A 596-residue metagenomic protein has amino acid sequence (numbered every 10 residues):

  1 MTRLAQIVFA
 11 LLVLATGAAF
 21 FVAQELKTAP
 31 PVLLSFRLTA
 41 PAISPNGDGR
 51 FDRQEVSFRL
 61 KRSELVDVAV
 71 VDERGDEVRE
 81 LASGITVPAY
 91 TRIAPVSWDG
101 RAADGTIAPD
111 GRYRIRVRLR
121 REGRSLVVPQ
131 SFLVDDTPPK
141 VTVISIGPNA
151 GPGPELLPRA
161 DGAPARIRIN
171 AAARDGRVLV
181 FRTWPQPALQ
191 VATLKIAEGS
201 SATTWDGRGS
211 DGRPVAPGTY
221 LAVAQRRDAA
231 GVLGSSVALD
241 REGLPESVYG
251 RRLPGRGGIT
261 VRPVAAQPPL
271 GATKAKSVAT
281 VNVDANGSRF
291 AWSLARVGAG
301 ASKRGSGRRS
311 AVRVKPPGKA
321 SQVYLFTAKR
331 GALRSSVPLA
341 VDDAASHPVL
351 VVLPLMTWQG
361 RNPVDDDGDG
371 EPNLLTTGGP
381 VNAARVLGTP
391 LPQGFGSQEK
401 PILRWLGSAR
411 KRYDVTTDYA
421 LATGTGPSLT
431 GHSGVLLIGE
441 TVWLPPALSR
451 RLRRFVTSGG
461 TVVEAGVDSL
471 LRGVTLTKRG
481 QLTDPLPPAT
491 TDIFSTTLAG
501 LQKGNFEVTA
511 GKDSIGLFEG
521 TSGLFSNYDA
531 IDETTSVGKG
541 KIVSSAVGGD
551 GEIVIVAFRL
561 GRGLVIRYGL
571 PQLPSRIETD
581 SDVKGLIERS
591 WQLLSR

Functional and structural regions predicted by a protein language model:
T2-G250: Short loop/turn motifs at secondary-structure boundaries
R59, P245-D342: Beta-strand-enriched, solvent-exposed domains that form extended recognition/catalytic surfaces
W98, V352-T357, V467, Y568-P571: Short loop/turn segments at strand-loop or loop-helix junctions that form parts of catalytic or ligand-binding pockets
V141-N170, G250-G287, H347-L375: Compositionally biased low-complexity segments at domain edges in trafficked proteins and select soluble regulators
S302-R304, R313, P390-R479, S575: Helical hinge/lid and interdomain linker segments adjacent to catalytic or ligand-binding clefts that mediate domain
S321-G431, P574, W591-R596: Aromatic-Pro/Gly-enriched surface loop or interdomain linker that acts as a lid/target-recognition segment
S346, R559-I566: Beta-strand-turn-beta hairpins that frame and shape the catalytic cleft of phosphate-ester-processing enzymes
E464-G561: An acidic, glycine-rich "communication" segment
